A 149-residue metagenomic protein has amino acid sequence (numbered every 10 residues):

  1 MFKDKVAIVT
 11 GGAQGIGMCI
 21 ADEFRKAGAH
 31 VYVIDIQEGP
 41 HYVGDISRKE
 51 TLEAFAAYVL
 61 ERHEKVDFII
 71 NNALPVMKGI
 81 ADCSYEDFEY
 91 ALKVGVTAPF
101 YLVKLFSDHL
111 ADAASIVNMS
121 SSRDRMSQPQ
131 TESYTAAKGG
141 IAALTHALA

Functional and structural regions predicted by a protein language model:
F2-V31: Canonical Rossmann dinucleotide-binding motif of NAD(H)/NADP(H)-dependent dehydrogenases/reductases, specifically
I36-E50: Rossmann-fold cofactor-recognition segment
N72-M77: Conserved NAD(P)H cofactor-binding loop of Rossmann-fold oxidoreductase domains
G79-E89: Substrate-binding pocket helix/loop in short-chain dehydrogenase/reductase
A81, M126-E132: Active-site loop immediately N-terminal to the catalytic Tyr-X3-Lys motif of short-chain dehydrogenase/reductase
V103, A137: Active-site helix of classical SDR
S121: Residue(s) in the substrate-gating loop at a strand-loop-helix junction that position the organic substrate next
